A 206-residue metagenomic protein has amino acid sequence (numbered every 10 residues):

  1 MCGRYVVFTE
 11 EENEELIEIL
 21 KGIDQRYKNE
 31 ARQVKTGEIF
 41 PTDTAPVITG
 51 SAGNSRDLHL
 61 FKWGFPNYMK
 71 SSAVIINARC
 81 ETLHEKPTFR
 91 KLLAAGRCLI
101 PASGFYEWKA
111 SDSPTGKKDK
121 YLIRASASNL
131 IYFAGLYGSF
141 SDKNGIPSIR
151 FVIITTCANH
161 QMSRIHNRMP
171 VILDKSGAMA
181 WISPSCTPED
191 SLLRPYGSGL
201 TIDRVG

Functional and structural regions predicted by a protein language model:
M1-G206: Short linear sequence motif anchored by a di-proline
